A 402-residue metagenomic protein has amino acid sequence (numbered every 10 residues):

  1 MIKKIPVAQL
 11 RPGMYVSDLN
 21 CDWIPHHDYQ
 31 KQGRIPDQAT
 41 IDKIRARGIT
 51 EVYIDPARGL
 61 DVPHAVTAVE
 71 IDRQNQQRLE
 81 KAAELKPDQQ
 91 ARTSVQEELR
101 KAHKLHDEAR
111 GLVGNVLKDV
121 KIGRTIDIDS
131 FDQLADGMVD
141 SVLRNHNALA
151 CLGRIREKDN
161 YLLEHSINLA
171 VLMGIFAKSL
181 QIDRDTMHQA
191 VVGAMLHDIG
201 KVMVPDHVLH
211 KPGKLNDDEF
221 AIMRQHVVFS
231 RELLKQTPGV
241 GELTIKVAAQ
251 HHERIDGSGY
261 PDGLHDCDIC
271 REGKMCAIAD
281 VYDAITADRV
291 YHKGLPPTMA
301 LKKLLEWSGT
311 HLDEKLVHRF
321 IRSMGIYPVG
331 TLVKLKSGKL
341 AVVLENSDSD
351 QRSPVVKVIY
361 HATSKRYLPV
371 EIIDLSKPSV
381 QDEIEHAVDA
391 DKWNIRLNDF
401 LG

Functional and structural regions predicted by a protein language model:
M1-I126, V380-G402: Membrane-cytosol interface segments
Q96-G402: Histidine- and acidic-residue-rich, metal-dependent catalytic cores
